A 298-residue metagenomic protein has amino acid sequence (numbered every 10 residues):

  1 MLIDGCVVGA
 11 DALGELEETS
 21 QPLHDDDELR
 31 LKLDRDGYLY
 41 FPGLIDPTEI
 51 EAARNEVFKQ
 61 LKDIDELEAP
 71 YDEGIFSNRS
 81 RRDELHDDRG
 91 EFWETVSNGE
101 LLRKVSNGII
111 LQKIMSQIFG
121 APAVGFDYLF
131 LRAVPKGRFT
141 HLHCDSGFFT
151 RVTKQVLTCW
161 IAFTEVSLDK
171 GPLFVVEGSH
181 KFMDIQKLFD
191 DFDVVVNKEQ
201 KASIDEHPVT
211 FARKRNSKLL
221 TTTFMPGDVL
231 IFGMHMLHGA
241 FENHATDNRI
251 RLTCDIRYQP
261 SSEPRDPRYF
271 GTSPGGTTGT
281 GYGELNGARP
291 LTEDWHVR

Functional and structural regions predicted by a protein language model:
M1-D36, P42-L142, F148-F149, T280 (+1 more regions): Non-heme Fe(II)-dependent double-stranded beta-helix
M1-T19, D63, L67-Y71, K187-D193 (+2 more regions): Non-heme Fe(II)/2-oxoglutarate
L13, L168-L237: Double-stranded beta-helix
L111, G120, C144-V156, S217 (+2 more regions): A short beta-loop-beta micro-motif enriched in histidine and acidic residues
A121-V124, R151, I161-P172, G178-H180: Active-site region of the double-stranded beta-helix
V134, V176-M183, D255-E263: Short edge-strand/loop segments of extracellular domains
R138-D145, T153, D169-V175, D184-L188 (+1 more regions): A short secondary-structure junction signal
T150-L168, T223-P226, I231, R257-P260: Short, conserved beta-strand element in jelly-roll/cupin
